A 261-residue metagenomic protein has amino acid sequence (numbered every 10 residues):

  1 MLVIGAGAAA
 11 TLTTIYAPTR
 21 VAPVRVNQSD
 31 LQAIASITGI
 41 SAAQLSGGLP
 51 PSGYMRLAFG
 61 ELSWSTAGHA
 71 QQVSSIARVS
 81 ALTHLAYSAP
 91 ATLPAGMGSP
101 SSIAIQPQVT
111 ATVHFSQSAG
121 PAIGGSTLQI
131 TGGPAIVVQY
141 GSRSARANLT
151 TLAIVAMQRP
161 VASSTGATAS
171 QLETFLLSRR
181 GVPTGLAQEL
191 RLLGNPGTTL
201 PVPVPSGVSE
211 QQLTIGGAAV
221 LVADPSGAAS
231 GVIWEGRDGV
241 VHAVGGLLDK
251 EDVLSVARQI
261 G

Functional and structural regions predicted by a protein language model:
M1-G261: Intrinsically disordered, low-complexity prosegments and terminal tails associated with secretory/extracytoplasmic
